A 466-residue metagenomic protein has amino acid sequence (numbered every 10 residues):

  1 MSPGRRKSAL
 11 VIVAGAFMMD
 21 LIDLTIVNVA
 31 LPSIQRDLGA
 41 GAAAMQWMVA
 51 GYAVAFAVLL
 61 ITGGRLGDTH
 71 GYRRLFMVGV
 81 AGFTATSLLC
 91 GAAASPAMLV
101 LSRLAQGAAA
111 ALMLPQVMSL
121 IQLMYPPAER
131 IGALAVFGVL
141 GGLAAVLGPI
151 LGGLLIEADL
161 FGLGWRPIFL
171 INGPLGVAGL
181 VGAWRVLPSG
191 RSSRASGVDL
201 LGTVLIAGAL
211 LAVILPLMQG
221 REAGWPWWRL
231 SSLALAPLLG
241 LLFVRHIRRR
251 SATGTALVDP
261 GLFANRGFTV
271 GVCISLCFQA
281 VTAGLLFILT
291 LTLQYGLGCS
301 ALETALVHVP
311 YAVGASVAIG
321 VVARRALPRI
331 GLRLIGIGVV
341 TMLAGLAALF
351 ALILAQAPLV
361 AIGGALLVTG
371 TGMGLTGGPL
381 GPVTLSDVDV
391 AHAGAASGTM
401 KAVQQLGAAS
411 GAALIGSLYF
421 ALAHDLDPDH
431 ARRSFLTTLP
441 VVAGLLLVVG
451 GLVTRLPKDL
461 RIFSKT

Functional and structural regions predicted by a protein language model:
R6-I22, V27-V29, S232, L239 (+2 more regions): 12-transmembrane solute porter fold
A30-V58, S95-L101, L302-L306: Extracellular/periplasmic helix-loop-helix junction of adjacent transmembrane segments in MFS-like secondary
S33, G64-R65, T69, L154 (+1 more regions): Membrane-interface helix termini in secondary transporters
D37-G39, G71, A92-M98, G298 (+2 more regions): Helix-breaking motifs and short loop linkers at transmembrane-helix boundaries and internal kinks in secondary membrane
A50-G64, A110-M118, Q122, V309-V322: Central cavity-lining transmembrane alpha-helices of secondary-active solute carriers, predominantly the Major
R74-L201: Helix-loop-helix hairpins in multi-pass membrane proteins, especially solute transporters
P115, G141-G153, L210, F287 (+2 more regions): Glycine/proline-centered helix-kink
A158-C273, V281, C299-S300, V307 (+1 more regions): Hydrophobic transmembrane-helix bundles of small-molecule transporters
